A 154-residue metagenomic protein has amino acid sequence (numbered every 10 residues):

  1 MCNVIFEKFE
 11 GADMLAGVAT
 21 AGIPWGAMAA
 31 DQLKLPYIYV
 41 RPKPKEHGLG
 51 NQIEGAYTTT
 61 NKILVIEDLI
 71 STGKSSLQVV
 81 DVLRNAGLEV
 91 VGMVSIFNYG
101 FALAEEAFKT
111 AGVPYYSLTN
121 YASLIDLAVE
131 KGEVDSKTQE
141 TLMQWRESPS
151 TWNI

Functional and structural regions predicted by a protein language model:
M1-G11: Active-site-facing substrate-recognition patch
E10-A19, V94: Short glycine-rich phosphate-binding loop at a beta-alpha junction
D13, N61, V91: Conserved acidic residues
A21-I23: Conserved coil-to-alpha-helix start sites within the AMP-binding
G26-L64, T72-Q78: Short, glycine/charge-rich flexible loops or terminal/linker lids adjacent to PRPP-binding catalytic cores
D81-I154: PRPP-dependent phosphoribosyltransferase catalytic core
